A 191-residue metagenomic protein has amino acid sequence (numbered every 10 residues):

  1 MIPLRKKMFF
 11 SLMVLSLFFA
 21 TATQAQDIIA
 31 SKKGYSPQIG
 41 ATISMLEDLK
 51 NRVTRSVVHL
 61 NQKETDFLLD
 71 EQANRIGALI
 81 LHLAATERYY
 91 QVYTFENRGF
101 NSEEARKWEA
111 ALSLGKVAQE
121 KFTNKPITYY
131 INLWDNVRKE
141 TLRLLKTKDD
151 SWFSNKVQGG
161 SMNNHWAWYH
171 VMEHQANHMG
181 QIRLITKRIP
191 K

Functional and structural regions predicted by a protein language model:
M1-R5: N-terminal secretory signal peptides that target proteins for export/translocation
S11-A20: Bacterial N-terminal signal peptides
T21-A25: Sec/Tat signal peptide C-region and signal peptidase I cleavage site
D27-G34, G40: His/Met- and acidic-residue-enriched segments that coordinate or traffic transition-metal cofactors and support
I29, I43-E47, T54, E64-S113 (+1 more regions): Short, contiguous alpha-helical
Q38-A41, K50: Start-of-domain marker
S56, L60, L144, K148-S151 (+1 more regions): A short secondary-structure junction motif
S113-N155: Acidic/histidine-rich alpha-helical segments that form the ligand environment of transition-metal centers
